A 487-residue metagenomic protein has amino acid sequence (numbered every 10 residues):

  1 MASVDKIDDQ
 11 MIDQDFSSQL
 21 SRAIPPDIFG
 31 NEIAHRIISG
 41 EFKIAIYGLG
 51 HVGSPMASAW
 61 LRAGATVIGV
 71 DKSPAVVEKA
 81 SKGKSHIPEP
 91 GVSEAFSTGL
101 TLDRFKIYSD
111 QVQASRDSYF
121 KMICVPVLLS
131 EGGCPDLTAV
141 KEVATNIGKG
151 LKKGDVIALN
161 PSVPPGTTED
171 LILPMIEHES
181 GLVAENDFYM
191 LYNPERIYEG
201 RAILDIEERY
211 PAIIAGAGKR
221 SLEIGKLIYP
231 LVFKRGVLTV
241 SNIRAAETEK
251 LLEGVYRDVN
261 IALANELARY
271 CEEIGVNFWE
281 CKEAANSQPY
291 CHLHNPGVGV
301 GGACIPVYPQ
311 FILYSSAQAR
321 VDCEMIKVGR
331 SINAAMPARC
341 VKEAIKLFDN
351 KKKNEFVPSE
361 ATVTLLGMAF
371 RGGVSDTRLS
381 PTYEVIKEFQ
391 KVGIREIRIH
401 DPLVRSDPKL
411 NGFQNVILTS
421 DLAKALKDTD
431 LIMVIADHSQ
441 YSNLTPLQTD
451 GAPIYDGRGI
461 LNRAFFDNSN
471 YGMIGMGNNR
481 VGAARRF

Functional and structural regions predicted by a protein language model:
A2-F487: Structural/interface elements that position substrates and couple domains in central-metabolism enzymes
